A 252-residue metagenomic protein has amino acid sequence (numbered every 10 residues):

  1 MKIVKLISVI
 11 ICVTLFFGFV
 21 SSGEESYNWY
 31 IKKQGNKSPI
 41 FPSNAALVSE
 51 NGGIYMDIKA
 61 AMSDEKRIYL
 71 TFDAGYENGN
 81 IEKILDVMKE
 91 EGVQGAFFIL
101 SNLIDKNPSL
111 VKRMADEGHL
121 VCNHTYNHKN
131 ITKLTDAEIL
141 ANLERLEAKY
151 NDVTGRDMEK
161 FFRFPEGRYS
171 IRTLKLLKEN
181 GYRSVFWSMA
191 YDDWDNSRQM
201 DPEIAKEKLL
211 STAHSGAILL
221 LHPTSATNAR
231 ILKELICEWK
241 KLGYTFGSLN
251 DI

Functional and structural regions predicted by a protein language model:
K2-T71, Y76-D86, E90, K106 (+3 more regions): N-terminal pre-catalytic segment of deacetylase/amide-hydrolase enzymes
E65-I68, N78-N80, L85, K89-L220 (+1 more regions): Metal-dependent polysaccharide deacetylase catalytic core of the NodB/CE4 family, i.e., the active-site-bearing domain
T227-N228: Periplasmic-binding protein-like
I231: His/acidic metal-ligating clusters that form di-metal
